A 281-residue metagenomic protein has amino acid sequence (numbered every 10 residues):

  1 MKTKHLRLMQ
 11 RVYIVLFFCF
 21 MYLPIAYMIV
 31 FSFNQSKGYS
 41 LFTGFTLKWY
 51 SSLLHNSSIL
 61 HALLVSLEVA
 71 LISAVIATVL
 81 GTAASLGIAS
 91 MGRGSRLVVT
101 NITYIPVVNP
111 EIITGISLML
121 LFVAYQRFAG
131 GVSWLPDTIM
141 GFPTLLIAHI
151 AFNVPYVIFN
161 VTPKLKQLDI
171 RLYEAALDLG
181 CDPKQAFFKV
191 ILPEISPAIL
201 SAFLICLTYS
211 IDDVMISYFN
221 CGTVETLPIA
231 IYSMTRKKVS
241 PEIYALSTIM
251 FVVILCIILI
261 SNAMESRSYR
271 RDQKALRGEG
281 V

Functional and structural regions predicted by a protein language model:
M1-R7, I72-T103, I116, L120-A124 (+4 more regions): Transmembrane-helix boundary motif in ABC transporter permease subunits
K2-R7, Y50-S58, I211-S268: Interhelical loop and adjacent transmembrane-helix boundary motif in polytopic membrane transport permeases
K2-V12, T162-L177, F187-K189, Y244-V281: C-terminal transmembrane helix and the adjacent membrane-cytosol boundary/short C-terminal tail of inner/organellar
Y13, F18-I25, A151, V157-K164 (+2 more regions): Transmembrane alpha-helices
L23-A26, V30, V79-A83, I116 (+5 more regions): Membrane-embedded alpha-helices of multi-pass transport/permease systems
L23-S57, N220-G222, A275, V281: Short membrane-interfacial helix/loop motifs at transmembrane-helix boundaries
A26-K37, V157, A198-Y232: Non-cytoplasmic
G38-T43, L47, I112-I150, K184 (+1 more regions): Membrane-interfacial helix termini and adjacent extracytoplasmic/periplasmic loops of multi-pass transporters
